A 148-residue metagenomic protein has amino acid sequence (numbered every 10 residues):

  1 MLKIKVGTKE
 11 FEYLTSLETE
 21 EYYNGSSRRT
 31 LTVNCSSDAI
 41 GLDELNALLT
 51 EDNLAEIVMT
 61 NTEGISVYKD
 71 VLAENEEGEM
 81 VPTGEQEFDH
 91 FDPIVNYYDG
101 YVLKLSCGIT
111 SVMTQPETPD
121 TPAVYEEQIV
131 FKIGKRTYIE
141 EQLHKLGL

Functional and structural regions predicted by a protein language model:
M1-T30: Solvent-exposed edge beta-strands and adjacent loop segments that serve as assembly or binding interfaces
M1-V6, A47, S66-E87, F91 (+1 more regions): Viral virion structural and adsorption modules
I4-K5, D38-E63: Extended Gly/Ser/Thr-rich low-complexity repeat segments, especially those forming or decorating extracellular
E10, S37-A39, T137: Residues that cap or initiate secondary-structure elements
T15, Y22-G25, L42-E44, T60 (+1 more regions): Generic local-structure boundary detector
E18-T19, S36, I40, E56 (+2 more regions): Intrinsic disorder/low-complexity segments
R29, D38-A39, M113: Serine/proline-rich low-complexity intrinsically disordered segments, especially terminal tails, linkers
V33: Function-determining sites in protein domains
